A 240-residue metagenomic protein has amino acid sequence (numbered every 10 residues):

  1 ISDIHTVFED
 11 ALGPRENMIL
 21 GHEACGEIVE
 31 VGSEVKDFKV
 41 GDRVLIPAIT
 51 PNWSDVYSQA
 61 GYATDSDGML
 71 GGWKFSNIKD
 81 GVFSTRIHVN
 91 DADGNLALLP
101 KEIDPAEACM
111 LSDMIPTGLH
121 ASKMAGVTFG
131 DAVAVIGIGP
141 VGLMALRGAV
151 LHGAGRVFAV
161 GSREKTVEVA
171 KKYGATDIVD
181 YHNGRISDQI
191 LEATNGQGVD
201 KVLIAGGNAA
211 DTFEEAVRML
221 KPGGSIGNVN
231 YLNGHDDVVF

Functional and structural regions predicted by a protein language model:
F8-Q59, D80, P100-E102: Glycine-rich beta-strand-centered segment in the early N-terminal region that forms part of a ligand/cofactor-binding
V29, V157-F158, G227: Conserved beta-strand positions in the Rossmann-like core of class I SAM-dependent methyltransferases
R43, A132, G224-S225: Short glycine-centered segments of the SAM/dcSAM-binding site in methyltransferase folds
L45, D200-L203: N-terminal Rossmann-like NAD(P) cofactor-binding module of classical short-chain dehydrogenase/reductase
N52-I136: NAD(P)H dinucleotide-binding glycine-rich loop of Rossmann-like/cofactor-binding domains, especially the beta1-alpha1
L98-N183, D188: Mid-domain Rossmann-like dinucleotide-binding core that forms the NAD(H)/NADP(H) cofactor-binding site
K171, T176, G207-F240: Glycine-rich phosphate-binding loop and adjacent beta-alpha segment of Rossmann(oid) nucleotide-cofactor-binding
